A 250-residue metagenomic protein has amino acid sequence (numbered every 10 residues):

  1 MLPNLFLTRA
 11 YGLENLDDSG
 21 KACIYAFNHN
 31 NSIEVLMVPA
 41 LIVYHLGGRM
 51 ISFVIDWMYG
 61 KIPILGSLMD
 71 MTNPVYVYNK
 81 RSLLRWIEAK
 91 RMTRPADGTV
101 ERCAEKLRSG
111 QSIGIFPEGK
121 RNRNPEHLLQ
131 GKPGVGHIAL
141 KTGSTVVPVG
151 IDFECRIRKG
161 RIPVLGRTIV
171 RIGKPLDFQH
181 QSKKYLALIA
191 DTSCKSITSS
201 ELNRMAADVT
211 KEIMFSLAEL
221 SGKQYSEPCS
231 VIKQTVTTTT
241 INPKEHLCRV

Functional and structural regions predicted by a protein language model:
M1, L65-L68, C103, V135: Hydrophobic alpha-helical segments of integral membrane proteins, encompassing both true transmembrane helices
M1-H29: Helix-to-loop junction immediately C-terminal to a conserved catalytic motif
L7, A22, M50, R167-I169: A residue-level signal for beta-strand positions that form part of recognition/binding surfaces within mature
A10, I62, D97-V100: Structural motif corresponding to alpha-helix initiation and N-cap regions
E14, W57, Y78-R81, G150 (+1 more regions): Residues at the C-termini of beta-strands that transition into short coil/loop
D18-M92: Catalytic core of membrane glycerolipid acyltransferases/transacylases, capturing the structured, soluble-facing
K90-V250: Non-catalytic C-terminal accessory region of glycerolipid acyltransferases and related lyso-lipid remodeling enzymes
